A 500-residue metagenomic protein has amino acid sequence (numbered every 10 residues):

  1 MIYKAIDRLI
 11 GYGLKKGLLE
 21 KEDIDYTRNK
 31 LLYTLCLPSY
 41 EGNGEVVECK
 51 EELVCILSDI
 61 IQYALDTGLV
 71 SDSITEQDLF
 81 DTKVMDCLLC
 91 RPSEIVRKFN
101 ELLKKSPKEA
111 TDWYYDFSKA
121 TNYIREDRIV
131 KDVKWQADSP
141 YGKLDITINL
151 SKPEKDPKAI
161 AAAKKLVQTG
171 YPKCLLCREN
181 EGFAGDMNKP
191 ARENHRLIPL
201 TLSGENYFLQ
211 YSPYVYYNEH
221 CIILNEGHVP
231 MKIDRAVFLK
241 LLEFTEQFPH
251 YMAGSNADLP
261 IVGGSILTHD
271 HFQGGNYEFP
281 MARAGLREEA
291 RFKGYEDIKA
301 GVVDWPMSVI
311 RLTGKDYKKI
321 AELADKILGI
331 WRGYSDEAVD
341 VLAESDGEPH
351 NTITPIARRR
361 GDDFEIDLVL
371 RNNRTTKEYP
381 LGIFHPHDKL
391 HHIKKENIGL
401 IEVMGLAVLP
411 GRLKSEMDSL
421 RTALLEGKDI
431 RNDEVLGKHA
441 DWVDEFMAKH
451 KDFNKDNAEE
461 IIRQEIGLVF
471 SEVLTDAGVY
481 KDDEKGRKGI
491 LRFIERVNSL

Functional and structural regions predicted by a protein language model:
M1-I223, G227-P230, D304-P306, I320-A324 (+2 more regions): Active-site microenvironments that recognize anionic phosphate/pyrophosphate groups
N194-L197, H228-A253: Helical scaffold of the NTase/Pol beta-like nucleotidyltransferase catalytic core
A236, T245-S265, G274-L328, R332-S335: Catalytic or ion-translocation cores adjacent to nucleophile or general acid/base/metal-coordination motifs in diverse
P260-T268, D346-T352: Beta-rich nucleic-acid/ligand-interaction surfaces
